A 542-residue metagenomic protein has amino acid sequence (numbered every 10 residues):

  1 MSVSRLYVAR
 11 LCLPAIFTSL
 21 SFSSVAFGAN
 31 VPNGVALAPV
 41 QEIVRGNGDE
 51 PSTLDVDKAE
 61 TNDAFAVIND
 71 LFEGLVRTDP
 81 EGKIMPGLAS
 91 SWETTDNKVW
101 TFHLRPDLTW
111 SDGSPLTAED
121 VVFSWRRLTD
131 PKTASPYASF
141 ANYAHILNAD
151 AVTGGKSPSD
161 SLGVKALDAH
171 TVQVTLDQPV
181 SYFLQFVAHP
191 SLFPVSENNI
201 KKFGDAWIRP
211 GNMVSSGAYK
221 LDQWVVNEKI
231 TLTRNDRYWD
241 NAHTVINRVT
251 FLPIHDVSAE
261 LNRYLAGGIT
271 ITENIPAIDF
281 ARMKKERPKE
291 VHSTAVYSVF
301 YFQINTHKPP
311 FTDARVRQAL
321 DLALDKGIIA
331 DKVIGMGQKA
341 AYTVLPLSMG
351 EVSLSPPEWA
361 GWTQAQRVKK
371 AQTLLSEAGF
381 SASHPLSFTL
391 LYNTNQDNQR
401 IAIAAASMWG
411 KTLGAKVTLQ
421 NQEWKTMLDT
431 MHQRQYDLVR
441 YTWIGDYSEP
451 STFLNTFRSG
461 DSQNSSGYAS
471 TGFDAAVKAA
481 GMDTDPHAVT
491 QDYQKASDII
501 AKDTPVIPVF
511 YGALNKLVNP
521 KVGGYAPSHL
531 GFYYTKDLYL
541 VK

Functional and structural regions predicted by a protein language model:
A29, A36, T101, K165 (+4 more regions): Extracytoplasmic/peripheral linker and loop segments enriched in polar/acidic and small residues with frequent Thr/Pro
G46-D96, R126, N212-S215: N-terminal lobe/hinge region of extracytoplasmic solute-binding protein
G48, D222-T233, T250-K308, D331: Extracellular/periplasmic solute-recognition and catalytic clefts
K83, D150, G155, S159-S161 (+7 more regions): Gly/Pro-rich hinge or "lid" segments in bacterial periplasmic/extracellular proteins
S90-F140, Q173, R263, P310-T312: Aromatic- and charge-enriched surface segment that lines or borders ligand/interaction sites
T233-R237, T294-A319, A323, K332 (+2 more regions): A bilobed periplasmic-binding-protein/Venus flytrap-type ligand-binding module shared by bacterial periplasmic
K339-E377, N395-R400: Structural transition elements
K516-K542: Long beta-strand-rich cores associated with HINT superfamily self-processing modules
